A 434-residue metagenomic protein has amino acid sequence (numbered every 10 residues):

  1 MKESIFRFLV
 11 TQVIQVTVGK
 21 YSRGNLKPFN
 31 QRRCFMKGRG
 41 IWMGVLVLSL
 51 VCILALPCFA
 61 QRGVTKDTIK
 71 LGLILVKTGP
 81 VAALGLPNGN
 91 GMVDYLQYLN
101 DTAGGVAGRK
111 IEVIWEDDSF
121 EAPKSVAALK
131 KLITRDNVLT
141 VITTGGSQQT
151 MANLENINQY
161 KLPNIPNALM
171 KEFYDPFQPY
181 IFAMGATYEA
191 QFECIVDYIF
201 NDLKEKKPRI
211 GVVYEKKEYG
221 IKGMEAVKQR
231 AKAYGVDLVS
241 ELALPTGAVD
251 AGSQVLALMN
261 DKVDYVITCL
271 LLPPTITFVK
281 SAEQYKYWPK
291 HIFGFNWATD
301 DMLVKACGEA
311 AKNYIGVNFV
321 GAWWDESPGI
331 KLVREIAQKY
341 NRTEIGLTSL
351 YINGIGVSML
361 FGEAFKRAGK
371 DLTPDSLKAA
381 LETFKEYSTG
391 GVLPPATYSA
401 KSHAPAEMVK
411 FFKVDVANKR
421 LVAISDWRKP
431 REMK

Functional and structural regions predicted by a protein language model:
M1-K70, R428-K434: Short, low-complexity disordered leader/linker segments with a strong preference for bacterial N-terminal type II
R62, T68, A83-N90, Y98-P176 (+3 more regions): Beta-alpha junction/loop-to-helix N-cap segments that form part of ligand/metal-binding clefts
V64, I69-V93, E116-P123, G145-G146 (+2 more regions): Extracytoplasmic "Venus flytrap"
V76, Q97, M359-R367: Short glycine/serine- and small hydrophobic-enriched flexible loop segments
R135-E241, K290-G316: Extracytoplasmic ligand/sensor domains, especially the bilobed periplasmic-binding protein
S147-N158, D250, L256, D261-Y285 (+1 more regions): Hydrophobic alpha-helical
A282-I355, D426-E432: Extracellular/periplasmic periplasmic-binding protein-like sensory domains
K339-Y351, G362-L421: Segments of small-molecule ligand-sensing domains
